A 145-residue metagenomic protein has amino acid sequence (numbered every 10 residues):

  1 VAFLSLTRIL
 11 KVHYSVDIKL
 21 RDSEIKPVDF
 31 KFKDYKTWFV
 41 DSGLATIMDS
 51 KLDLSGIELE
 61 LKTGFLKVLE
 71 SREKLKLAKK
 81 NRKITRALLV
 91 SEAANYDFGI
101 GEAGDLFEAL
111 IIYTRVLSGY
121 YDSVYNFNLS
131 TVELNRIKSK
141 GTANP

Functional and structural regions predicted by a protein language model:
V1-A45, T131-P145: Short, solvent-exposed, mixed-charge loop/turn linkers that connect secondary-structure elements
A2, T46-G119, N126-I137: Amphipathic alpha-helical coiled-coil segments
K19, F32, Y120-N126: Juxtamembrane helix-loop transition sites at the ends of transmembrane segments in multi-pass membrane proteins
